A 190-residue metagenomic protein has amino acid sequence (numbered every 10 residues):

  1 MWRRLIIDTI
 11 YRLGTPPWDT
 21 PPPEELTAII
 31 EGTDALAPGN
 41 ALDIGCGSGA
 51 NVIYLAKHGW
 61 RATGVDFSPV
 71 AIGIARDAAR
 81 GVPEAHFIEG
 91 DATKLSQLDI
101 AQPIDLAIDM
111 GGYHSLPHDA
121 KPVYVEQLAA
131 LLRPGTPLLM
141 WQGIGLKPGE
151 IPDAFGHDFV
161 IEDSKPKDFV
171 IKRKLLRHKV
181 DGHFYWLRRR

Functional and structural regions predicted by a protein language model:
M1-L42, S48-Q102, L116-L131, T136-R190: Class I (Rossmann-like) S-adenosyl-L-methionine-dependent methyltransferase catalytic domain, capturing the SAM-binding
D105: Conserved acidic residues
I108: A conserved beta-strand element that flanks and buttresses the S-adenosyl-L-methionine
G111-S115: Short catalytic micro-motifs in class I SAM-dependent methyltransferases
